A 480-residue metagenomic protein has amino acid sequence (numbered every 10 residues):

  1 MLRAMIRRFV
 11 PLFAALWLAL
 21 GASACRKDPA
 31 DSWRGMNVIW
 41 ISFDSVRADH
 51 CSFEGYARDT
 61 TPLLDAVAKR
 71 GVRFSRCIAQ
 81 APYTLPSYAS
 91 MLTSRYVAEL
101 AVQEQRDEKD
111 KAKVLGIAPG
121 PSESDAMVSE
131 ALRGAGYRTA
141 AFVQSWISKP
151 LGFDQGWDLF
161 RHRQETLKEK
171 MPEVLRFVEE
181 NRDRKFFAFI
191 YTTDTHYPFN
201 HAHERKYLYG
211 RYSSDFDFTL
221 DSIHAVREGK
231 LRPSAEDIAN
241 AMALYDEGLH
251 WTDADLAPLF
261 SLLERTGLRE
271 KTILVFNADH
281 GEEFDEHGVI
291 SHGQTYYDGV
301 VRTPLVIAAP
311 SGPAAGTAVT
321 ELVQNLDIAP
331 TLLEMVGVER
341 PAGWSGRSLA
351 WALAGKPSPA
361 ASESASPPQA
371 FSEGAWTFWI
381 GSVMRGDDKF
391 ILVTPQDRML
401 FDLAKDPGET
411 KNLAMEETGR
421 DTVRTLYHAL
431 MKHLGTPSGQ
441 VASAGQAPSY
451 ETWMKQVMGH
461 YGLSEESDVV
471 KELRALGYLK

Functional and structural regions predicted by a protein language model:
M1-L2, E465: Generic short amphipathic/hydrophobic targeting helices enriched at N-termini, encompassing Sec-type signal peptides
L2-S23: Sec-dependent bacterial lipoprotein signal peptides
L18-K480: Catalytic domains that recognize anionic headgroups
